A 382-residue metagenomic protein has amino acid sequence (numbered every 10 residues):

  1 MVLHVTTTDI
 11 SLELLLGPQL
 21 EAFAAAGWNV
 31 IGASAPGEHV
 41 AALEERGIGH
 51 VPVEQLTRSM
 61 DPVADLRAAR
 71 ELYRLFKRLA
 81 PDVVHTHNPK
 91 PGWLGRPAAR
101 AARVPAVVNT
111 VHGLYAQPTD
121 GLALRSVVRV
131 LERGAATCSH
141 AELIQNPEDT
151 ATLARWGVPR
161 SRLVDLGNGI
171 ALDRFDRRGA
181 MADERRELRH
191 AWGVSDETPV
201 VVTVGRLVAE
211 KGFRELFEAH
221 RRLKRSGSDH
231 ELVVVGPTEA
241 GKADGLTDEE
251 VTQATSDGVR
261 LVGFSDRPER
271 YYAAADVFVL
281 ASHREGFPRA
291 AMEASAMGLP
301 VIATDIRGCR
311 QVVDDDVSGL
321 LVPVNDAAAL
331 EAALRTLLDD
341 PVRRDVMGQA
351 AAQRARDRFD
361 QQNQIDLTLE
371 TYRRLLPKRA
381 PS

Functional and structural regions predicted by a protein language model:
E13-P18, P199-R222, L320, A328-A329: A conserved mid-protein helix/loop that constitutes part of the nucleotide-sugar donor-binding site
S34-E38, I170, V204, E231-L246: Glycosyltransferase donor-sugar binding loop
G49-E54, R133-D183: Donor nucleotide-sugar binding/catalytic pocket of nucleotide-sugar-dependent glycosyltransferases
E187-H190, T336, R343-R358, Q364-E370: A short, well-ordered alpha-helix in the C-terminal region of glycosyltransferases
G236, G245-G263: Nucleotide-activated donor-binding/catalytic signature segment of Leloir-type glycosyltransferases, i.e., the conserved
F264, H283: Aromatic "clamp/platform" in nucleotide-sugar-dependent glycosyltransferases that forms part of the donor/acceptor
P300-A303, V313: Short hydrophobic beta-strand element within catalytic cores of glycosyltransferases and related nucleotide-activated
D315-D316, L320-A327, T336-V342: Conserved acidic donor-binding segment of nucleotide-sugar-dependent glycosyltransferases
